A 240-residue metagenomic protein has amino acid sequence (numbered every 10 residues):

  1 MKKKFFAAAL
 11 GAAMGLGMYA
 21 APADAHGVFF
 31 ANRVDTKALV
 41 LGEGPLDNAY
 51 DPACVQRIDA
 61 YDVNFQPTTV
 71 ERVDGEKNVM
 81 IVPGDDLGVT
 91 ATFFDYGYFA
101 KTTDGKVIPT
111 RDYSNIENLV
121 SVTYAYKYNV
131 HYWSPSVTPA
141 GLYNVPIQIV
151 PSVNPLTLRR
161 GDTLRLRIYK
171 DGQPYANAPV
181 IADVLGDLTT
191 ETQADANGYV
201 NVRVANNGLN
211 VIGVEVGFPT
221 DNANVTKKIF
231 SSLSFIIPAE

Functional and structural regions predicted by a protein language model:
A9-G17: Bacterial N-terminal signal peptides
M18-A25: Sec/Tat signal peptide C-region and signal peptidase I cleavage site
A25-T36, T103, V107-L164, Y169-Q173 (+2 more regions): Beta-strand-rich domain onsets/edges
R33-V63: N-terminal targeting signals for Sec/Tat export/insertion, comprising classic cleavable signal peptides
Y50-C54, G172-D183: Short, ordered, surface-exposed loop/turn motifs in non-cytosolic proteins
I58-P67, A178-E191: Short amphipathic beta-strand segments in non-cytosolic proteins
G75-N78, Q193-G208: Glycine-centered loop-to-beta-strand initiation motif
D95-T103, F218-A223: Short acidic/polar inter-strand loop motif in beta-rich domains
